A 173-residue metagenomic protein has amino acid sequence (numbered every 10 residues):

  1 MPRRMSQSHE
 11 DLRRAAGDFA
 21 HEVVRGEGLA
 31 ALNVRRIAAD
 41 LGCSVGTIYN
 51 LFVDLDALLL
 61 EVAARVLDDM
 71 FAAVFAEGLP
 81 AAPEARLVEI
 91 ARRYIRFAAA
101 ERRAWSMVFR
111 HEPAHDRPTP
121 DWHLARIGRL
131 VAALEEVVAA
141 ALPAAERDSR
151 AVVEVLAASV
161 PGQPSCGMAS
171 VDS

Functional and structural regions predicted by a protein language model:
M1-D11: N-terminal intrinsically disordered/low-complexity leader segments
E10-H21, R25, A30-A31, G42 (+4 more regions): An amphipathic alpha-helix adjacent to DNA-recognition modules
L32-A39, I48: Append "Primarily bacterial transcriptional regulators
V62, V66, M70, V74 (+3 more regions): Hydrophobic recognition helices of helix-based DNA-binding modules
F75-A104, A144, S149-L156: Hydrophobic alpha-helical connector segments
A99-P118, S165-D172: Amphipathic alpha-helical segments used for helix-helix packing
R117-L142, R150-V155: Amphipathic alpha-helical packing segments from all-alpha helical-bundle domains
E135, R147-S170: Hydrophobic alpha-helical segments that form the core of small-molecule binding pockets and/or dimer interfaces
